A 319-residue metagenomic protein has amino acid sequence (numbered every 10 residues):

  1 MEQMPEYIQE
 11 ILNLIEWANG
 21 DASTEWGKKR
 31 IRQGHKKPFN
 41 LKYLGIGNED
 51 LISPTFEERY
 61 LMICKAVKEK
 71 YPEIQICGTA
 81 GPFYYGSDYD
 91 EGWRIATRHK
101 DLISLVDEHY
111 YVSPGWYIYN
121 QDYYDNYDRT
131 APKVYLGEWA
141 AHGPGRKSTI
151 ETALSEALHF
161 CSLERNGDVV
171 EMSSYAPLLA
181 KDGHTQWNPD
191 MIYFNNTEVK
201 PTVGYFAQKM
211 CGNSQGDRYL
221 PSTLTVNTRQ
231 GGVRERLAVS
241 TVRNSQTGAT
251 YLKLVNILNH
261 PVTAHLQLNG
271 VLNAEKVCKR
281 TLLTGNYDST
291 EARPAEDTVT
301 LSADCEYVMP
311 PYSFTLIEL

Functional and structural regions predicted by a protein language model:
M1, Y7, G47, L51-T55 (+6 more regions): Flexible loop/turn segments at secondary-structure boundaries
M1-I74, G78-R94, K100-D101: N-terminal catalytic cores of secreted or lumenal carbohydrate-active enzymes
L14, L44, V106, S173 (+3 more regions): Conserved, mostly hydrophobic/aromatic
I76-G78, V169-Y175, K181, Q215-T225 (+1 more regions): Acidic/polar loop patches that form or flank catalytic/metal-binding clefts of enzymes that bind anionic ligands
I95-T97, S104-L105, H109-S214, S245 (+1 more regions): Catalytic-core region of carbohydrate-active enzymes that cleave or remodel glycosidic bonds
R234-A274: Carbohydrate-binding surface patches
N269-T290: Solvent-exposed beta-hairpin/edge-strand motifs
D297-L319: C-terminal beta-strand-rich structural cap/linker in extracellular carbohydrate-active enzymes
